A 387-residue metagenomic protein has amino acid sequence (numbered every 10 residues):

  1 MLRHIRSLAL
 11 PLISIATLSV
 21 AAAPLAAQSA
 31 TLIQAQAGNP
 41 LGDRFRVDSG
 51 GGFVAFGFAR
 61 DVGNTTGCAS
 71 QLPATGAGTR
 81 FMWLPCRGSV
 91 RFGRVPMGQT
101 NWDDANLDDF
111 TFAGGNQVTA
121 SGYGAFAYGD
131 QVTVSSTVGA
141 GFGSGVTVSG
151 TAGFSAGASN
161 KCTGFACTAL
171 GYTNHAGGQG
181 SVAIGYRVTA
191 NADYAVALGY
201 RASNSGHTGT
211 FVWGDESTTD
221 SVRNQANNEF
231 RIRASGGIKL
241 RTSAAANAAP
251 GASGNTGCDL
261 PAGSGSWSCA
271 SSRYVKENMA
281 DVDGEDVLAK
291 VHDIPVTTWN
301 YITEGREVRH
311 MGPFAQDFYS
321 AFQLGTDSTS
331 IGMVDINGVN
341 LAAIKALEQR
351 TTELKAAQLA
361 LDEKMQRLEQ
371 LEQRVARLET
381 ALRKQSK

Functional and structural regions predicted by a protein language model:
L2-L12, A16: Bacterial N-terminal signal peptides that target proteins for export
S7-L8, V20, Q385: Hydrophobic alpha-helical transmembrane segments of integral membrane proteins, especially lipid-exposed positions
A16-L25: C-terminal segment of classical bacterial N-terminal signal peptides
L25-P261: Periodic small-residue-enriched repeat registers in elongated scaffold domains
A69-P85, D220-I336, R350-K387: C-terminal intramolecular chaperone/autoprocessing and neck/assembly modules of extracellular spikes and adhesins
